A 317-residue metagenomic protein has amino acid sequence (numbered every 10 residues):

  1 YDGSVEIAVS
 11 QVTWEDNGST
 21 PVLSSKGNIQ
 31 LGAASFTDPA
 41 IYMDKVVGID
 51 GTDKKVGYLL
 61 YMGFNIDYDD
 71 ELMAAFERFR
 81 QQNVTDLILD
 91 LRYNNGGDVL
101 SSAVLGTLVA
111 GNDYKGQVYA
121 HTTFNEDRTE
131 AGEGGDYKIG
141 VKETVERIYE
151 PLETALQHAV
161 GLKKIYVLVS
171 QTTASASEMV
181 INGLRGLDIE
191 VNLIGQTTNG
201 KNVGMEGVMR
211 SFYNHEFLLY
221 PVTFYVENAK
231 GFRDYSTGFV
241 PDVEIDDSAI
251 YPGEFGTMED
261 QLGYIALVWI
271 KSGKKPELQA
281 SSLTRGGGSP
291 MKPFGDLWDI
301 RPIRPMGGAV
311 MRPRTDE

Functional and structural regions predicted by a protein language model:
Y1-V84: C-terminal, low-ordered peptide segments at domain boundaries
D53-D86, N95-E317: C-terminal "post-core" interaction segments
R92: Flexible loop residues that form catalytic and substrate-binding hotspots at small-molecule/glycan-binding clefts
